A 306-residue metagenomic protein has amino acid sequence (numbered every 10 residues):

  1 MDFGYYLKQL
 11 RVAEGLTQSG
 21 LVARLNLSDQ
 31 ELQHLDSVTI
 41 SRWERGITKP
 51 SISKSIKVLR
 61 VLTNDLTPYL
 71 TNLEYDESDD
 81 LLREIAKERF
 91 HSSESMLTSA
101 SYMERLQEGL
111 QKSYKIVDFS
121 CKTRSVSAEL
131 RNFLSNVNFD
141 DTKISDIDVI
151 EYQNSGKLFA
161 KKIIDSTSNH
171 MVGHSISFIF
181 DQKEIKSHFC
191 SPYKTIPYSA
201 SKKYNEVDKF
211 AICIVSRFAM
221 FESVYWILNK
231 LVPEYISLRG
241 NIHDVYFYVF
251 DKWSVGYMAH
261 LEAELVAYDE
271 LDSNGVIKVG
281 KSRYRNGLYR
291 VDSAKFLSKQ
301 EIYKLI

Functional and structural regions predicted by a protein language model:
M1-Q18: A short, Lys/Arg-rich alpha-helix, primarily the initiator
G15-R42: Short alpha-helical DNA-recognition segment
L25, W43-E44, K54, L62: DNA major-groove recognition helix of helix-turn-helix
S51-Y69: DNA major-groove recognition helix of helix-turn-helix/homeodomain DNA-binding modules
E84-D148: Short amphipathic alpha-helix that is part of the acyltransferase structural core
F119-E206: A conserved beta-strand-loop-helix scaffold within acyl/acetyltransferase catalytic domains
S187-D269: Acyl-donor binding region in acyl/amide transferases
L238-I306: Active-site/acyl-donor-binding loops of N-acyltransferases
